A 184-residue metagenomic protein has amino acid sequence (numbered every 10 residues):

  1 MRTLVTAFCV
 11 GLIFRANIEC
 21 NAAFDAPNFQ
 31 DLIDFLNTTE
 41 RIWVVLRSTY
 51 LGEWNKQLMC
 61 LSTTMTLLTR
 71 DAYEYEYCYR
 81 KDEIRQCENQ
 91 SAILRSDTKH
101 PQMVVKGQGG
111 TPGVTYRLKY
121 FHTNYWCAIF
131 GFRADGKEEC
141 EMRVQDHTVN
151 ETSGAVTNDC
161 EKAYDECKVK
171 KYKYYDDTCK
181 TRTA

Functional and structural regions predicted by a protein language model:
R2-A184: A beta-rich soluble binding module of mature secreted/lumenal proteins
